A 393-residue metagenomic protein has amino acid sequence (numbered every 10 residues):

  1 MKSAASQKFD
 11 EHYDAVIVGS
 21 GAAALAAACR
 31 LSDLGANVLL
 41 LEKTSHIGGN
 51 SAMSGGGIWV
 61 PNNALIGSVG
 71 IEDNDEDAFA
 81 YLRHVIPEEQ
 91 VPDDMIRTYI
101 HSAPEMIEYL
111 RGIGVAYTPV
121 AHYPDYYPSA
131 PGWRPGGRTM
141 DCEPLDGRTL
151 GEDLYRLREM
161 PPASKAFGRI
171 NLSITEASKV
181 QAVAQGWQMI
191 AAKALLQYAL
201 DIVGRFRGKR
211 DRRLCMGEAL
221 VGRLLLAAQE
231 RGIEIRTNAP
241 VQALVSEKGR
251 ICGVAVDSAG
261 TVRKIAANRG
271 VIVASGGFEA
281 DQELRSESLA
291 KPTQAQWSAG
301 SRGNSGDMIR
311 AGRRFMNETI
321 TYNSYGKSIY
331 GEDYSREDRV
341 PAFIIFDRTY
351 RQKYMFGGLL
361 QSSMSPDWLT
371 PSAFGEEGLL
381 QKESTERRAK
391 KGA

Functional and structural regions predicted by a protein language model:
M1-A15, D33, G222: Extreme N-terminal leader/targeting segments of oxidoreductases
K2-A5, K43-E234, K291, T321-S328 (+1 more regions): Conserved N-terminal/central alpha/beta ligand/cofactor-binding core
A15-L40: N-terminal Rossmann-like FAD-binding beta1-loop-alpha1 element of flavoenzymes
S20, N62, S275-G276: Glycine-rich, N-terminal phosphate-binding loop of Rossmann-like dinucleotide-binding domains
L25-C29, I107, I309: Generic hydrophobic/aromatic pocket-lining and core-packing "Φ" positions
R148-K193, I309, R314-A393: An anion/pyrophosphate-binding glycine-rich loop and adjacent beta-alpha core in soluble alpha-beta enzymes
D211-E218, E230, S258-F315: Glycine-rich loop(s) and the adjacent beta-strand/alpha-helix scaffold that form part
T237-I251: A conserved short coil-to-beta-strand element within the FAD-binding core of flavoproteins
